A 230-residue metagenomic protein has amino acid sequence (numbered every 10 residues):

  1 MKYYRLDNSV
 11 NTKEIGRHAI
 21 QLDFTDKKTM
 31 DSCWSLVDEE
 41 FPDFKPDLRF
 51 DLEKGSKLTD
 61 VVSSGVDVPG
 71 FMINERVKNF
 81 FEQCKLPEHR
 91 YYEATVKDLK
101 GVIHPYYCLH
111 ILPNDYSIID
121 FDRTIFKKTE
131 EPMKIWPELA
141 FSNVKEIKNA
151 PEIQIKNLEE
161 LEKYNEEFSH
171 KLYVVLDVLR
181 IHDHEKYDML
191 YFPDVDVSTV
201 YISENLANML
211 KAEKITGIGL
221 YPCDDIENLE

Functional and structural regions predicted by a protein language model:
M1-F71, E75-E230: Phosphate/anion-contacting hairpin/loop surfaces
